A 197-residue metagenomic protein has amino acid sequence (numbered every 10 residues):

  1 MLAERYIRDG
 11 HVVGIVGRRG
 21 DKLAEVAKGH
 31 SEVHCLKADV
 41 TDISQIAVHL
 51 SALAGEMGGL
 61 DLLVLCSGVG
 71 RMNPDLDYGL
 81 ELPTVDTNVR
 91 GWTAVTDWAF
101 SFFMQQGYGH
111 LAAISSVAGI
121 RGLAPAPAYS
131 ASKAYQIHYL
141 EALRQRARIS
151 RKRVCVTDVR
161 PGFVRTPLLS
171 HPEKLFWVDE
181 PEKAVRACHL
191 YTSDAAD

Functional and structural regions predicted by a protein language model:
M1-V12: Canonical Rossmann dinucleotide-binding motif of NAD(H)/NADP(H)-dependent dehydrogenases/reductases, specifically
G29-S44: Rossmann-fold cofactor-recognition segment
C66-R71: Conserved NAD(P)H cofactor-binding loop of Rossmann-fold oxidoreductase domains
N73-D86: Short alpha-helical oligomerization interface
T96, S132: Active-site helix of classical SDR
S116: Residue(s) in the substrate-gating loop at a strand-loop-helix junction that position the organic substrate next
Y191-D197: Conserved small/polar residues in nucleotide/adenosyl-binding loops
